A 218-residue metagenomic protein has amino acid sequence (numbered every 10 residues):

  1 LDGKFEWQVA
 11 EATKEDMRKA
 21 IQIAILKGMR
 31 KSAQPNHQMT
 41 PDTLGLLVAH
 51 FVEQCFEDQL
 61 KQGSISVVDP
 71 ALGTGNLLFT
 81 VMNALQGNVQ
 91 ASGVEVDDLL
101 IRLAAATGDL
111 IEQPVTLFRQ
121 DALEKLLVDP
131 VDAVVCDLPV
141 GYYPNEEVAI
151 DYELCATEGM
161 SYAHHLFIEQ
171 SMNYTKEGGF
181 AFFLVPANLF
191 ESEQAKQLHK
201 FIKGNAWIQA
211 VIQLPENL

Functional and structural regions predicted by a protein language model:
L1-L85: Class I S-adenosyl-L-methionine
Q90-E95: Conserved SAM-binding motif I beta-strand of class I
L100: Conserved short alpha-helix immediately C-terminal to the canonical SAM/SAH-binding motif I of Rossmann-like
A104-A105: Conserved SAM-binding loop
E112-A122: Conserved SAM-binding strand-loop segment of SAM-dependent methyltransferases
L126-V135: A short acidic, Gly/Pro-enriched loop at the edge of an enzyme's catalytic core that lines a small-molecule cofactor
D137-F167, N188: Mobile active-site "lid"/loop adjacent to the S-adenosyl-L-methionine
M160-E216: Conserved Class I SAM-dependent methyltransferase catalytic core
